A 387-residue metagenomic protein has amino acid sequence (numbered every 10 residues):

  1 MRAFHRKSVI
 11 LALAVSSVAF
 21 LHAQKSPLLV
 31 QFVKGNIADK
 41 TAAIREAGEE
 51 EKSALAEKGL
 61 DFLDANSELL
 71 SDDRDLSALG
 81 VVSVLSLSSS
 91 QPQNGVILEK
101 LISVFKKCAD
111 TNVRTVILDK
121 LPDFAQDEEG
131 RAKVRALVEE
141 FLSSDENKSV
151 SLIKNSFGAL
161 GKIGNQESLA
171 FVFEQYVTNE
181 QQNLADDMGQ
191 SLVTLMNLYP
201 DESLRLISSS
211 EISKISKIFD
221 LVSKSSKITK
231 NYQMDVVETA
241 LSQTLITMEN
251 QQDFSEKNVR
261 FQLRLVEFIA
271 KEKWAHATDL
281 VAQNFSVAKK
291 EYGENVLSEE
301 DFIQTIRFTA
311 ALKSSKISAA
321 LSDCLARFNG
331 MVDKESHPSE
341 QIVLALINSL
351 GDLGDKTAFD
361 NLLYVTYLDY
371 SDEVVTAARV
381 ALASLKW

Functional and structural regions predicted by a protein language model:
M1-I10: Bacterial N-terminal signal peptides that target proteins for export
I10-A19: Bacterial N-terminal signal peptides
F20-L21, R135, S156: ...the same signal can extend to comparable exposed beta-sheet modules with similar sequence chemistry even outside
Q24-Q31, K52-E68, Q91-F105, D127-S143 (+7 more regions): Amphipathic alpha-helical scaffolding segments comprising HEAT/armadillo-like alpha-solenoid repeats
A38-S53, S71-Q93, S103, N112-E128 (+7 more regions): Structural detector for internal amphipathic alpha-helices that build alpha-solenoid repeat scaffolds
Y367-E373: Predominantly the C-terminal beta-signal and adjacent terminal strand-loop region of outer-membrane beta-barrel
